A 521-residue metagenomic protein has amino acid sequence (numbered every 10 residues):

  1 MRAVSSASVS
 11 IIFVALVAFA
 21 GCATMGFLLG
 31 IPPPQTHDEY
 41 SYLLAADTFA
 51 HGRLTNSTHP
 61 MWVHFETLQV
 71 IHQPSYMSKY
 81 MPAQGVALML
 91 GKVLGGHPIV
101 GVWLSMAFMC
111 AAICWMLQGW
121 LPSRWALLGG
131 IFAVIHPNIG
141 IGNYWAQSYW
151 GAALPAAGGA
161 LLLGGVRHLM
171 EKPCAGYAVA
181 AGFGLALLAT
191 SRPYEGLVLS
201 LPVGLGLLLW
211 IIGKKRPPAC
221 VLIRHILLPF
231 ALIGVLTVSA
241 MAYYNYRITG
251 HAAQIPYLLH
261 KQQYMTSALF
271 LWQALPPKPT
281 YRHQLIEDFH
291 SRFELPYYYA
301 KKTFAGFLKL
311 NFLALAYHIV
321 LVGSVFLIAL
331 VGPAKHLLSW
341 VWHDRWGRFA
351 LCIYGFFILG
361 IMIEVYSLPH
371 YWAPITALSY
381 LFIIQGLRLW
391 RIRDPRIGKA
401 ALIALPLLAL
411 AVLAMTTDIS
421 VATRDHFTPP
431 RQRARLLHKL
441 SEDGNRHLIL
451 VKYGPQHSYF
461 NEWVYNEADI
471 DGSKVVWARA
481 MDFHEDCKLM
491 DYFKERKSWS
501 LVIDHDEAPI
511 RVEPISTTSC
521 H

Functional and structural regions predicted by a protein language model:
M1-M25, Q118-G119, I211-I233, G323-V331: Start-transfer (signal-anchor) and selected internal transmembrane alpha helices of multi-pass inner/ER membrane
S10-L16, R124, S200, G204 (+5 more regions): Signature aromatic-anchored transmembrane alpha helix within multi-pass, membrane-resident enzymes that catalyze glycan
I11-V14, I113-N138, A153-A157, M170-A180 (+2 more regions): Transmembrane-helix signature of polytopic, membrane-embedded enzymes that assemble or transfer cell-envelope glycans
F13-G21, G129, A180-G184, P202 (+5 more regions): Transmembrane alpha-helix segments characteristic of polytopic inner-membrane glycan-assembly/cell-envelope
G26-L28, P82, L94-I99, M109-C110 (+6 more regions): Aromatic- and kink-enriched transmembrane "portal" helix at the membrane-lumen/periplasm boundary that abuts
Y42-L43, G151-L154, S191, L197-V198 (+2 more regions): Hydrophobic/aromatic-rich transmembrane helices and adjacent perimembrane loops
F108-A111, G206, G213-K214, F304-R345: Hydrophobic, aromatic-rich transmembrane alpha-helices and their immediate juxtamembrane boundary segments
V198-V238, A242-Y243, R393: Perimembrane helix-loop-helix junctions
